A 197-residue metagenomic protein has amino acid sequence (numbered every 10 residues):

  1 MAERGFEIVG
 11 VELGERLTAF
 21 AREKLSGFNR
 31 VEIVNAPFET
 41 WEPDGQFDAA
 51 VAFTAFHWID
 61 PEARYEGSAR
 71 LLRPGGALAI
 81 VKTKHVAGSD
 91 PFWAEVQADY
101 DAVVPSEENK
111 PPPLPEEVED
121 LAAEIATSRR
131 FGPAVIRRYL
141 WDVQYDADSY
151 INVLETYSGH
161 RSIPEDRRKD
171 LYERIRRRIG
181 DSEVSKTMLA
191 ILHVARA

Functional and structural regions predicted by a protein language model:
M1-G5, R30, W41, W58-I59 (+4 more regions): Tryptophan-centric aromatic hotspots in well-structured domains and transmembrane helices
M1-W41: Class I SAM-dependent methyltransferase SAM/SAH-binding core
G10, D48, V184: Conserved SAM-binding loop
T40-A50: A short acidic, Gly/Pro-enriched loop at the edge of an enzyme's catalytic core that lines a small-molecule cofactor
D48-E62: A short SAM/SAH-binding and catalytic strip from SAM-dependent methyltransferases
G67-L140: Conserved catalytic/acceptor-binding region of the Class I
E116-A197: Conserved Class I S-adenosyl-L-methionine
